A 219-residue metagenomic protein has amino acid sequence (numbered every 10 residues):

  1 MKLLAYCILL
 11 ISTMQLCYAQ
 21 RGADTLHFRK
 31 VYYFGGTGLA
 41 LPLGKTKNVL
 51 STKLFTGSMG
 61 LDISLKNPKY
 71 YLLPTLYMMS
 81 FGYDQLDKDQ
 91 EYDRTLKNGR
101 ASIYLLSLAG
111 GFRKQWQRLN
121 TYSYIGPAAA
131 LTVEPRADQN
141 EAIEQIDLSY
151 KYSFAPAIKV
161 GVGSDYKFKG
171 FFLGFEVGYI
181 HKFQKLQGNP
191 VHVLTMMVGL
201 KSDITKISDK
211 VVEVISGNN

Functional and structural regions predicted by a protein language model:
A19-K66, Y71-L72, K201-T205, E213-N219: Short glycine/proline- and aromatic-enriched beta-strand/turn motifs that initiate or cap beta-hairpins
G22, G44-L50, T95-G99, K114 (+2 more regions): Outer-membrane beta-barrel domain signature
T25-Y33, P68-L72, Q117-S123, F154 (+2 more regions): Outer-envelope beta-barrel architecture signal
R29-V31, S51-G57, R100-L106, L119 (+2 more regions): Residues that define the transmembrane beta-barrel architecture of outer-membrane proteins
G35-L39, G57-L65, L76-M78, L106-K114 (+4 more regions): Residues on the lipid-exposed face of transmembrane beta-strands in outer-membrane beta-barrel proteins
K45-T52, D84-E91, V133-I143, F175 (+1 more regions): Outer-membrane beta-barrel translocator domains and adjoining extracellular loop/strand segments of Gram-negative
D62-Q139: Gram-negative (and chloroplast) outer-membrane scaffold detector with strong preference for beta-barrel transmembrane
F81, Q85, I158-N219: Predominantly the C-terminal beta-signal and adjacent terminal strand-loop region of outer-membrane beta-barrel
